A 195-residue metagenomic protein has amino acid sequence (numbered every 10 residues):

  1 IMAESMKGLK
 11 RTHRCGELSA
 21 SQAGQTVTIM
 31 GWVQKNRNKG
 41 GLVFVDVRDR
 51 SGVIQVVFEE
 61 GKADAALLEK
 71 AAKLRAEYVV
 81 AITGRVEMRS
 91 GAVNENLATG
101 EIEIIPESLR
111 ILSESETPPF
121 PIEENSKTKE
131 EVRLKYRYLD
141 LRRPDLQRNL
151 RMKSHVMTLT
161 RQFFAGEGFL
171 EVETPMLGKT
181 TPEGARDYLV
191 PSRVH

Functional and structural regions predicted by a protein language model:
I1-H195: Class II aminoacyl-tRNA synthetase catalytic cores and aaRS-like
